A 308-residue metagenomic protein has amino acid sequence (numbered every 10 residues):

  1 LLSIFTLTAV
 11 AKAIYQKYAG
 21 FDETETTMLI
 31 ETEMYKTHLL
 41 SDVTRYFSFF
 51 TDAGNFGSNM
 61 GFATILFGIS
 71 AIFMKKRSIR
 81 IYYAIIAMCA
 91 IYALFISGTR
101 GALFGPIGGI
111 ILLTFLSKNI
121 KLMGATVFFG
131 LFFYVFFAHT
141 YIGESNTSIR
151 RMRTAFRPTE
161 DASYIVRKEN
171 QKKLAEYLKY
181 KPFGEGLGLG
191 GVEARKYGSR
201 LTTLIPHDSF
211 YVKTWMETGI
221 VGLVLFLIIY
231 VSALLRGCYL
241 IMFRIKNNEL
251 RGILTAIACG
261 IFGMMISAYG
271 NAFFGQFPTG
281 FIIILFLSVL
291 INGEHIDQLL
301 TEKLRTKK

Functional and structural regions predicted by a protein language model:
L1-M28, M34-D42, S48-L116, C238: Alpha-helical transmembrane segments of multi-pass inner-membrane proteins
T8-V10, C89-A93, L131-H139, I261-Y269: Aromatic-anchored segments of alpha-helical transmembrane domains
A11, Q16-F21, S97, T114-P158 (+1 more regions): A membrane-periplasm/extracellular boundary helix in multi-pass inner-membrane enzymes that assemble envelope glycans
E25, K75-I81, K121, N247-R251 (+1 more regions): Transmembrane signal-anchor hairpin modules in multi-pass inner-membrane enzymes, especially those that act on
L29-I30, M34, L40, I142-S145 (+3 more regions): Long extracytoplasmic/lumenal interhelical loops at the membrane interface of multi-pass membrane proteins
F47-G54, P182, T202-G237, F262 (+1 more regions): A conserved mid-to-late transmembrane alpha helix and its immediate loop/hinge that forms the functional core
I65-L66, I107, A256-K308: Transmembrane alpha-helices of multi-pass inner-membrane enzymes
A71, Y82, A90, I107 (+3 more regions): Hydrophobic transmembrane alpha-helices and their immediate junctions
